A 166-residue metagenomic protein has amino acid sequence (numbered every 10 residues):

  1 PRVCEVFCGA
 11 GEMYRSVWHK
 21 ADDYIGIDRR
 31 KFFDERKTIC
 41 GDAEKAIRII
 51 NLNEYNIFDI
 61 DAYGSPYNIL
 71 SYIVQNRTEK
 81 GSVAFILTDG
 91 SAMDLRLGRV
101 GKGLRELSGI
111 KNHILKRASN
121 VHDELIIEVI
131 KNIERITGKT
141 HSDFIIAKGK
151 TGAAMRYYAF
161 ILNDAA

Functional and structural regions predicted by a protein language model:
P1-A166: SAM-dependent transferase fold signal centered on methyltransferase-like domains, encompassing both Class I
